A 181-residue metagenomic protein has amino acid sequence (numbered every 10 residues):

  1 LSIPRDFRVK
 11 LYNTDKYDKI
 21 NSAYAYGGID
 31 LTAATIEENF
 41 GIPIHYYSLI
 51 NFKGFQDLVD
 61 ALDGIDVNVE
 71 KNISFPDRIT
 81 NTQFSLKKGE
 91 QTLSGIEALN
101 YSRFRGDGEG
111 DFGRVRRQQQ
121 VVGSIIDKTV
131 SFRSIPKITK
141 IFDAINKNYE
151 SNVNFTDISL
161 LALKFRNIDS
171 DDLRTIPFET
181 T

Functional and structural regions predicted by a protein language model:
L1-T181: Non-catalytic, solvent-exposed segments at the cell envelope interface
